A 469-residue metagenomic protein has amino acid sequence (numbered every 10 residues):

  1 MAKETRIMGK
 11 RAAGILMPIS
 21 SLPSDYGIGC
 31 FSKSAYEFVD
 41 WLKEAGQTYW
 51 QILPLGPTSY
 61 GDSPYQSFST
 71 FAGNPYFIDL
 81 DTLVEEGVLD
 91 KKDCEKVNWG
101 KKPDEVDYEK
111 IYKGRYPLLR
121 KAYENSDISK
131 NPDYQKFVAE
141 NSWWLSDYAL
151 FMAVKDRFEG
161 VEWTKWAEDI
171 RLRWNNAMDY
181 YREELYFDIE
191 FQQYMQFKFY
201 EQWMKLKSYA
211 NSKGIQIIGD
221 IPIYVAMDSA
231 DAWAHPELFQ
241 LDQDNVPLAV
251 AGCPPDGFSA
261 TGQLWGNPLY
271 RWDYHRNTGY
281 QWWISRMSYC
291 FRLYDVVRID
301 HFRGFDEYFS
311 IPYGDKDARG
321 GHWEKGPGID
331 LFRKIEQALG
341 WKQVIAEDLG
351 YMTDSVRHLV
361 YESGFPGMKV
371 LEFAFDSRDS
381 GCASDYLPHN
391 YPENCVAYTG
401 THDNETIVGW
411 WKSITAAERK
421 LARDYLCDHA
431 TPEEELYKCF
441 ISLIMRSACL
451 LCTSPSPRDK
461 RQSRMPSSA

Functional and structural regions predicted by a protein language model:
E4-G9, P18, S24, D62-Y200 (+1 more regions): Alpha-amylase-like alpha-glycosidases and glucanotransferases acting on alpha-linked glucans and related
F31-D40, Q281-M287: Short, acidic/polar
S34-L55: Catalytic domains of carbohydrate-active enzymes, especially glycoside hydrolases
K43, W203-N211, E336, V360-Y361: Surface-exposed amphipathic alpha-helices with a cationic face
G56-G61: Glycine-rich, proline-tolerant flexible connector loops at the mouths of alpha/beta enzymes
Q192, F197-Y224: Conserved, well-ordered alpha-helix/loop/beta-strand core segments that scaffold catalytic motifs
C452-D459: Conserved small/polar residues in nucleotide/adenosyl-binding loops
S463-S468: Hydrophobic alpha-helical segments, chiefly the membrane-spanning helices and signal/signal-anchor peptides
